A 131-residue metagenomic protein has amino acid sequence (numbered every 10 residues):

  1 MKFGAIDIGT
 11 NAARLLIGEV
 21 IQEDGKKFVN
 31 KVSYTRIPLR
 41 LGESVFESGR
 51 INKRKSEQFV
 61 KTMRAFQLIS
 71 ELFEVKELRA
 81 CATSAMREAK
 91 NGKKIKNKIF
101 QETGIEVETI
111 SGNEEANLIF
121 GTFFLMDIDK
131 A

Functional and structural regions predicted by a protein language model:
M1-I8, I17-A131: Nucleotide/phosphate-binding catalytic cleft detector across ATP-hydrolyzing and phosphate-transferring enzymes
N11-A13: Conserved Rossmann-like nucleotide-cofactor binding loop
